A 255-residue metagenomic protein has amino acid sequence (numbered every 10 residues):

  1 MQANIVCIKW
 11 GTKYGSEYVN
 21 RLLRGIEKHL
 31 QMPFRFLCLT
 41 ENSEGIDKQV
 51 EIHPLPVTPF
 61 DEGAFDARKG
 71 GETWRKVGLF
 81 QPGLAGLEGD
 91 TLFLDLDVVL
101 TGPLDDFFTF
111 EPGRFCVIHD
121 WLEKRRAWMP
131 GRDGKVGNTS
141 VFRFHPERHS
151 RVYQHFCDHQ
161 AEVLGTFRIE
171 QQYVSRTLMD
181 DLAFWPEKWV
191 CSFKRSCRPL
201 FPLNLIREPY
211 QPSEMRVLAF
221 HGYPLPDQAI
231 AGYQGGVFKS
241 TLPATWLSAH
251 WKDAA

Functional and structural regions predicted by a protein language model:
M1-R21, M32, C38, I46-P54 (+1 more regions): A glycosyltransferase accessory/donor-loop signature
L23-K28: Surface-exposed amphipathic alpha-helices with a cationic face
E41-L87: Active-site-proximal specificity loops/subdomain of glycosyltransferases
F65-R68, R125-G131, N204-R207: Short, P/G- and charge-enriched loop/turn segments at secondary-structure junctions
T91: Short aromatic/hydrophobic "clamp" motif used to bind/position activated sugar donors
D95-V99: The conserved acidic donor/metal-binding loop of glycosyltransferases
L100-K135: Conserved donor-nucleotide/metal-binding helix-loop-beta segment in metal-dependent transferases, i.e., the alpha-helix
G131-H145: Conserved core of the sugar-phosphate nucleotidyltransferase
